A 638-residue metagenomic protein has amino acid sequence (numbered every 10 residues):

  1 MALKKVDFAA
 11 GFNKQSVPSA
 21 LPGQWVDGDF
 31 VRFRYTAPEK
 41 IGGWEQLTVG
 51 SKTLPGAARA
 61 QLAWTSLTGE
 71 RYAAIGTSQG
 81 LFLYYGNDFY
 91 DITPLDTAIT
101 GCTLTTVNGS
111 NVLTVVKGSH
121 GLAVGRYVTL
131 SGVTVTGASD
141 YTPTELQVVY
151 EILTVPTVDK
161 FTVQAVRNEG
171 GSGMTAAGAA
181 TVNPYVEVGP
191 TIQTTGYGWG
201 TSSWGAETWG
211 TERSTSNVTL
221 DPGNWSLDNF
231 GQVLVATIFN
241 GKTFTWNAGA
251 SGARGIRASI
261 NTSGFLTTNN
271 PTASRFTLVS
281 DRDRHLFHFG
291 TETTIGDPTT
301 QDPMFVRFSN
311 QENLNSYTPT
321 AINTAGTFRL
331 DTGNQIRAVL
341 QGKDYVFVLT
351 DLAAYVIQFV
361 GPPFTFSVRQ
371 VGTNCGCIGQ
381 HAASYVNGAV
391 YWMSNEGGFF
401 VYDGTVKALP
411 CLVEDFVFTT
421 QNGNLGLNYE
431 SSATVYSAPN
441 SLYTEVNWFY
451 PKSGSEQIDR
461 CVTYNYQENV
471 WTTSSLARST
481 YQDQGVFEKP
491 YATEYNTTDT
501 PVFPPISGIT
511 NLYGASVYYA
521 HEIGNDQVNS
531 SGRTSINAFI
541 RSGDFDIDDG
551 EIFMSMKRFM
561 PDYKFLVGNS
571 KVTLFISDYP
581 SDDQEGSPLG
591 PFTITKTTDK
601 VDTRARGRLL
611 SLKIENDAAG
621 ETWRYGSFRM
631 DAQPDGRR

Functional and structural regions predicted by a protein language model:
M1-A98, P190, W204, T208 (+5 more regions): Beta-sheet repeat architectures centered on beta-propellers
W44-W64, T93-T97, E207-L220, G252-S432: Beta-propeller and closely related beta-pinwheel folds
G69-Y72, Q232, D344: Structural hallmark of WD40 beta-propellers
T77, I238, G290, T350 (+4 more regions): Recurrent small/Gly-Pro-centered beta-turn motifs in extracellular repeat architectures
F82, V235, F244, F287 (+3 more regions): Conserved hydrophobic/aromatic positions in well-ordered beta-strands
D91, Q232-W246: Hydrophobic or amphipathic alpha-helical targeting/insertion segments
I92-G223, G252-I256, F265-L266: Small/polar beta-strand repeat architecture
S119-L122, R126-T134, L286-H288, G550-F565 (+1 more regions): Beta-rich globular "head" domains
